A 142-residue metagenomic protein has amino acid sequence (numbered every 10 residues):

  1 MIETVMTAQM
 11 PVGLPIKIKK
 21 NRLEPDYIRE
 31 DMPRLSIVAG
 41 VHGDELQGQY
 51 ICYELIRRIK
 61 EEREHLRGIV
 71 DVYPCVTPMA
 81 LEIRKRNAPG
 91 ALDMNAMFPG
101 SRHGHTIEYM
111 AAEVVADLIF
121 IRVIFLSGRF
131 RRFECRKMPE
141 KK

Functional and structural regions predicted by a protein language model:
M1-K142: Structured catalytic-domain cores with a bias toward divalent-metal coordination
